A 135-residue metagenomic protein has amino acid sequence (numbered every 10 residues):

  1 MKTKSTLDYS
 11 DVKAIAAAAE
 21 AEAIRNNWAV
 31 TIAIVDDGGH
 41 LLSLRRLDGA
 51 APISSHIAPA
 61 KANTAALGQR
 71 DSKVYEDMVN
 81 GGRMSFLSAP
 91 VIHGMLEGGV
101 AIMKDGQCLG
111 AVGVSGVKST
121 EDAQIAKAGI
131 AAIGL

Functional and structural regions predicted by a protein language model:
M1-L135: Flexible, solvent-exposed loop/hinge segments and secondary-structure transition points
